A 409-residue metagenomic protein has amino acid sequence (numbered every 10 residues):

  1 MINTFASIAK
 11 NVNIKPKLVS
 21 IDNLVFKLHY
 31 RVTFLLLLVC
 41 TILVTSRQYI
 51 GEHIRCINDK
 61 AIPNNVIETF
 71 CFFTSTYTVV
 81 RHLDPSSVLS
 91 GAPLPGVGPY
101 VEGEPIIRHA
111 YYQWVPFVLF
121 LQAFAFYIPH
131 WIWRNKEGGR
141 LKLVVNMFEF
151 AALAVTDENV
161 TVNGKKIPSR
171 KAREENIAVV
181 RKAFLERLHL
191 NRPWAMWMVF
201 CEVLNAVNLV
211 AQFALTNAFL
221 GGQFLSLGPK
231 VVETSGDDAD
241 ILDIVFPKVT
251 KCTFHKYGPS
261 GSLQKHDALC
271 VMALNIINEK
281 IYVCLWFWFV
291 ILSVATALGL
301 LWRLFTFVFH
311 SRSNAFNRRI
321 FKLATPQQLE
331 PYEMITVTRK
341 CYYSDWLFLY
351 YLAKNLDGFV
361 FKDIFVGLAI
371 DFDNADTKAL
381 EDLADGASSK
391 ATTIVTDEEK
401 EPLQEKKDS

Functional and structural regions predicted by a protein language model:
M1-I394, P402-L403, D408: Membrane-embedded alpha-helical segments and the immediately adjacent membrane-proximal loops of multi-pass integral
